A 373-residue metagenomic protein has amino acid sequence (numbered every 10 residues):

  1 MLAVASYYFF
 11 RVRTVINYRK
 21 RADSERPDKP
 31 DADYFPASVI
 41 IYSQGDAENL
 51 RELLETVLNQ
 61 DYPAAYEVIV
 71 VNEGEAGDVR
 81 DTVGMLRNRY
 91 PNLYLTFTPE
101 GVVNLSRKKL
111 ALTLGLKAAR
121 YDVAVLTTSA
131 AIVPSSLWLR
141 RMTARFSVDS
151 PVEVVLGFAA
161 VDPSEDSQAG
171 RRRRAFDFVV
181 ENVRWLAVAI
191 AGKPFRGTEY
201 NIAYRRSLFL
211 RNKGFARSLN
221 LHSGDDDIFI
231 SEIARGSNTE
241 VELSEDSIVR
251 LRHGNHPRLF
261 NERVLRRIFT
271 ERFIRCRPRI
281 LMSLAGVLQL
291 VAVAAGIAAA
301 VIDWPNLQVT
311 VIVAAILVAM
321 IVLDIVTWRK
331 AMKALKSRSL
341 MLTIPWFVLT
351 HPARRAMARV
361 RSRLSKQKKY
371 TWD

Functional and structural regions predicted by a protein language model:
M1-P30, W328, V348, R355: N-terminal membrane-anchoring/stem segments of glycan-assembly enzymes
F35-S38, E67: Cell-envelope/extracellular polymer assembly enzymes that use nucleotide-activated donors
L54-E55, R80, Y121, S135-S147: Short alpha-helix within the catalytic core of nucleotide-sugar-dependent glycosyltransferases
E55-G101: Acidic donor-binding segment of Leloir-type glycosyltransferases
R87-R107, A111, G115-K117, R141-A216 (+2 more regions): Long helical/loop segments within the catalytic core of UDP-sugar-dependent glycosyltransferases, especially the large
Y121-I132: Short beta-strand-to-loop acidic/aromatic patch adjacent to the donor-nucleotide binding site
F146, S150-E181, L210, A216-P278: Catalytic donor/gating beta->alpha subdomain of glycosyltransferases that bind UDP-sugars
M282-K368: Membrane-embedded multi-pass helical conduit in multi-pass membrane proteins, especially envelope-biosynthetic
